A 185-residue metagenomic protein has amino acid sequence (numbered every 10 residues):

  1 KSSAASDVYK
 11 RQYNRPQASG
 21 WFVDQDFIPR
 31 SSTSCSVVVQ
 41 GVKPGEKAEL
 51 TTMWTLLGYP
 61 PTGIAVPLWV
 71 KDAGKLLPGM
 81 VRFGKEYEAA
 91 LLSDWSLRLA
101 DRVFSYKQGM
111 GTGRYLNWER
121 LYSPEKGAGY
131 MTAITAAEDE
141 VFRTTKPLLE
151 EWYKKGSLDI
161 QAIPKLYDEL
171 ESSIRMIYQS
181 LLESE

Functional and structural regions predicted by a protein language model:
K1-A5, Y9: Single conserved hydrophobic/aromatic residue that forms the stacking wall/gate of nucleotide- or nucleobase-binding
K1-S2, W69, D159: Short, solvent-exposed coil/turn linker segments
K10-R11, A18: Extended, Lys/Arg-enriched charged tracts that mediate electrostatic binding to polyanionic substrates
P16-P147: Substrate-recognition/cap regions that form aromatic- and gly/pro-loop-enriched pockets for small-molecule ligands
G127-E185: Histidine-centered catalytic/metal-binding microenvironments
